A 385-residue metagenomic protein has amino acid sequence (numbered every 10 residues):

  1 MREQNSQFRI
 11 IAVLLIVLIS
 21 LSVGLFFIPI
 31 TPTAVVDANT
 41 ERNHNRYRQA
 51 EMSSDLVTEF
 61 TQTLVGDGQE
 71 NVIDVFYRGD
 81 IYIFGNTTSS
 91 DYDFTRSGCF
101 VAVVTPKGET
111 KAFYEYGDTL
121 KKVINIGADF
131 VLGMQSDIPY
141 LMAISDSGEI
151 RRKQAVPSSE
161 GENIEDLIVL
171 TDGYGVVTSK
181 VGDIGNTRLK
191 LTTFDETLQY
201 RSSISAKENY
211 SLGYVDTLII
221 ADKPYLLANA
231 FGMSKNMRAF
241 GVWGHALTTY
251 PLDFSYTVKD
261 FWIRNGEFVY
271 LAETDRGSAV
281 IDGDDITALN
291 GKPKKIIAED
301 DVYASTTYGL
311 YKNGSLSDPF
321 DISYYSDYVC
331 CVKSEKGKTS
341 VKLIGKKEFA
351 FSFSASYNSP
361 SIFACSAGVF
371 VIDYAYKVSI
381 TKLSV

Functional and structural regions predicted by a protein language model:
M1-A38: Secretory targeting signatures
T31-V385: A sequence-level/structural motif corresponding to short, flexible coil/turn segments enriched in small polar residues
